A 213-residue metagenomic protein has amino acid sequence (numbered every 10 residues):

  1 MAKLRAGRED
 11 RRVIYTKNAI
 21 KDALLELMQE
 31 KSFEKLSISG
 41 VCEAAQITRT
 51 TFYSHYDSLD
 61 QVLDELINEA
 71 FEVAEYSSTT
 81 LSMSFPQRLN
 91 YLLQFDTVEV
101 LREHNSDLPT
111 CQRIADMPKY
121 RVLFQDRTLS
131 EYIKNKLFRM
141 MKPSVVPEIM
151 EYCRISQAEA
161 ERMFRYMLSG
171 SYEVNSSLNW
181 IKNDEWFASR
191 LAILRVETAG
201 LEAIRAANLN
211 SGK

Functional and structural regions predicted by a protein language model:
M1-K31: Basic, helix-initiating cap at the start of DNA-binding domains
A19, G40, Q61, T128 (+4 more regions): Amphipathic alpha-helical interaction segments
A19-K31, V73-T80, Y166, G170-L178: Solvent-exposed, amphipathic alpha-helical segments
L27-E65, E69: Helix-turn-helix
T79-K119: Hydrophobic alpha-helical connector segments
S106-D116, D126-C153, E161-S169: Amphipathic alpha-helical packing segments from all-alpha helical-bundle domains
E148-T198, I204-K213: Hydrophobic/aromatic-rich alpha-helical bundle segments in the mid-to-C-terminal region
